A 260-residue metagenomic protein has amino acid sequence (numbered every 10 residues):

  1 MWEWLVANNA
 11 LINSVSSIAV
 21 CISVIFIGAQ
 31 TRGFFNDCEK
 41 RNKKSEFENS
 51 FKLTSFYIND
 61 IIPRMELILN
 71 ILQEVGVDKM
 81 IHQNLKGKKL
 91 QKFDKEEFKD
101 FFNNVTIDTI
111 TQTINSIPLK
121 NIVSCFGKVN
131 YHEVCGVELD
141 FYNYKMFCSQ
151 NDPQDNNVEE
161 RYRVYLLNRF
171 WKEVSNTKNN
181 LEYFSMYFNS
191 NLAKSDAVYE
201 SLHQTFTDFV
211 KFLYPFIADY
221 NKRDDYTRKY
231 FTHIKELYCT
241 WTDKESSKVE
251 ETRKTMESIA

Functional and structural regions predicted by a protein language model:
W2-I107, T111, N115: Membrane-proximal alpha-helical anchors
I117-A260: An amphipathic alpha-helical interaction surface
